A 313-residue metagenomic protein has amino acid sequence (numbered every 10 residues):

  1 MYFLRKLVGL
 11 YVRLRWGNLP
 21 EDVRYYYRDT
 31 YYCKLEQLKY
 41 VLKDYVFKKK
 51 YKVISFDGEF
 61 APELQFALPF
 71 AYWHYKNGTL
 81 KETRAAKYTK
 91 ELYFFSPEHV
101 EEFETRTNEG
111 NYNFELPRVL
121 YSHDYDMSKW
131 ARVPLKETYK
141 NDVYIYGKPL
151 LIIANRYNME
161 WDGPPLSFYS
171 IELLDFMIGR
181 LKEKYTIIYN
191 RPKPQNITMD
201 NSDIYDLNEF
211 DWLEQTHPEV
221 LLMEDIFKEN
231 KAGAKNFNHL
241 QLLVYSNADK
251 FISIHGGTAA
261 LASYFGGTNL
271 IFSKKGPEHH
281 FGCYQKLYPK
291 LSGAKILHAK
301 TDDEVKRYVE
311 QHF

Functional and structural regions predicted by a protein language model:
M1-Y40: Membrane-proximal basic amphipathic "stem/tether" segments
Y31-E115, L240-L243, T258-L261, P277: Active-site and donor-binding regions of nucleotide-sugar-utilizing enzymes
K50-V53, L150, K250-I252: Structural motif
L80-E82, K90-L120, N201-K231, T268-N269 (+1 more regions): Active-site regions of enzymes building and remodeling cell-envelope glycoconjugates
Y88-F95, Q195-M199, P277-C283, V305: Short, charged/polar "capping" segments at the starts of alpha-helices and the immediately preceding loops
E104-M159: A nucleotide-sugar donor-handling region in carbohydrate enzymes
A131-K136, C283-F313: Leloir-type glycosyltransferase catalytic cores
S167-I178, K184-K275, H279, K286: Donor-binding and catalytic core of enzymes assembling or modifying cell-surface/extracellular glycoconjugates
